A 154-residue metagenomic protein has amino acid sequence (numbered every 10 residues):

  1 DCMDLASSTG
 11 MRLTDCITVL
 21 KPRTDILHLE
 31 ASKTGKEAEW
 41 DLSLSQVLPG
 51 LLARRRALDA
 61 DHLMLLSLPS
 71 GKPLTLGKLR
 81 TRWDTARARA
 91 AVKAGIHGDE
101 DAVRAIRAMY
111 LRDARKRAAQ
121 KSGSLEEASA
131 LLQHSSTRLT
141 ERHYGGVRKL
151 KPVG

Functional and structural regions predicted by a protein language model:
D4, S8-D15, D113-S135: C-terminal catalytic core of tyrosine-transesterase DNA break-rejoin enzymes
T9-A57: Conserved tyrosine-mediated DNA breakage-rejoining catalytic core shared by Y-recombinases
I17, R80, Q120, T140-E141: Key DNA-contacting residues within the recognition helix of helix-turn-helix
P22-H28, S124-H143: Short, polar N-cap/turn motifs at the start of nucleic acid-interacting alpha helices
K33-A53, D61-T85: C-terminal catalytic core of Y-nucleophile DNA break-rejoin enzymes
W40-R54, A130, E141-G154: DNA/chromatin major-groove-contacting recognition/catalytic segments
A57-D61, L68-G71, R138-R142, K151-G154: C-terminal secondary-structure termini that scaffold catalytic or DNA-interacting sites
L76, H97-G123, L139: Short basic/aromatic active-site micro-motif
